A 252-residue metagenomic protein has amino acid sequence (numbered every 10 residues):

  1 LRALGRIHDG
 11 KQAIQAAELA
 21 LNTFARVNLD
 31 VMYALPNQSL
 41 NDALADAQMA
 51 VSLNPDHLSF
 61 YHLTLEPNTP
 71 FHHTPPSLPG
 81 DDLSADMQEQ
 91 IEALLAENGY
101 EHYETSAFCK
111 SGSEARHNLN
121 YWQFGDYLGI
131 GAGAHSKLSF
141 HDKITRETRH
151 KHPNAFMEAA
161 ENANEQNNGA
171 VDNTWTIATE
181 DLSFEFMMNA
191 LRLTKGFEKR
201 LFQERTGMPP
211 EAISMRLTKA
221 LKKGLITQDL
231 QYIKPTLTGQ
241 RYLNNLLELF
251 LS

Functional and structural regions predicted by a protein language model:
L1-M208: C-terminal scaffold of the Radical SAM
T64, M215-T218, R241, N245: Auxiliary N-terminal substrate/complex-recognition segments of SAM-dependent methyltransferases
G207-L221: Short amphipathic alpha-helical interaction segments
L221-Q231: A short, conserved structural fragment
Y232-T236: Minor-groove-contacting beta-hairpin "wing" of winged helix-turn-helix DNA-binding domains
T238-S252: Short, amphipathic alpha-helical interaction segments positioned at domain boundaries
